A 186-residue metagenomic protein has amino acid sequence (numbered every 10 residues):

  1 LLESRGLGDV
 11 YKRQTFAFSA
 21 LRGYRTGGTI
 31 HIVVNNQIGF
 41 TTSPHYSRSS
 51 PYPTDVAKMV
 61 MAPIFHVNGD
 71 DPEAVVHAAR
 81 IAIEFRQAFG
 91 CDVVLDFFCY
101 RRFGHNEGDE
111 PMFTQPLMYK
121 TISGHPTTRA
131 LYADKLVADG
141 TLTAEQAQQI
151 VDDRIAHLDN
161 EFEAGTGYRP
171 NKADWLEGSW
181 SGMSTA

Functional and structural regions predicted by a protein language model:
L1-L7, Y11: Single conserved hydrophobic/aromatic residue that forms the stacking wall/gate of nucleotide- or nucleobase-binding
G8-D9, Q37-T42, P72-V75, F85 (+2 more regions): Flexible loop/turn segments at secondary-structure boundaries
K12-I32, F89: A short alpha/beta connector and helix-capping loop motif
Y24-G28, T42-M61, F97-A130: Flexible glycine/proline-rich, aromatic-decorated loop/lid segments
T26-I30, P63-I64, I83-F85, G90-F97: Beta-sheet entry/capping signal
H45-S50, V75, R80, V151 (+1 more regions): Non-transmembrane, aqueous-exposed alpha-helical and coiled segments at domain scale
P51-A78, K120, G124-E145: Conserved thiamine diphosphate
R129, D139, T143-A186: Hard-cation-handling environments
